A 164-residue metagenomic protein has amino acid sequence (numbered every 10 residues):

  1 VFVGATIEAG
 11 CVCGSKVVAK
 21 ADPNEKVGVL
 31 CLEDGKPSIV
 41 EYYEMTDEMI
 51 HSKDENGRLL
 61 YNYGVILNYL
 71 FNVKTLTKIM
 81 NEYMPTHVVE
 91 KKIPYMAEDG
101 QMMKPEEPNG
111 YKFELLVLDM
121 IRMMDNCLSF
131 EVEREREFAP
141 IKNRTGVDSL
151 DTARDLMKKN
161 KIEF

Functional and structural regions predicted by a protein language model:
V1-F164: Catalytic core of tubulin tyrosine ligase-like
